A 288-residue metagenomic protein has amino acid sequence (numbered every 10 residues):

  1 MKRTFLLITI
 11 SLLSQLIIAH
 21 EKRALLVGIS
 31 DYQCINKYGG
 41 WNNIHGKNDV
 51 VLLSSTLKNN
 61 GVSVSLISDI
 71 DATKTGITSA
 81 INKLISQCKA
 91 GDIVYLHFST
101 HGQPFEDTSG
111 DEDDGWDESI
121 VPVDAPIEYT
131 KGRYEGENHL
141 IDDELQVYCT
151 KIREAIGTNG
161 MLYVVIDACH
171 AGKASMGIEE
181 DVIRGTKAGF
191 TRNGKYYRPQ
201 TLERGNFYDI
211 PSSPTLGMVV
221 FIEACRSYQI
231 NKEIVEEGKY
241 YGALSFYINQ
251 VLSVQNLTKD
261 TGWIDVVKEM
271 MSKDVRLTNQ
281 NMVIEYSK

Functional and structural regions predicted by a protein language model:
T4-L13: Sec-dependent N-terminal signal peptides
I17-K288: Cysteine endopeptidase catalytic domains of the caspase/legumain-like
